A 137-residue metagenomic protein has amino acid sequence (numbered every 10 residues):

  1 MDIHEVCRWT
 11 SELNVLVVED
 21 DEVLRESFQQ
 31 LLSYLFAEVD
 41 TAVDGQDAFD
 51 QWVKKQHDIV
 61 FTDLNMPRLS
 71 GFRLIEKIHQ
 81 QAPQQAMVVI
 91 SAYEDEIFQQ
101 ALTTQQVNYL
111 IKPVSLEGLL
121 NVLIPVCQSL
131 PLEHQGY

Functional and structural regions predicted by a protein language model:
M1-N14, E117-Y137: Non-catalytic signal-transmission and effector/linker regions of two-component phosphorelay proteins
V18-E19, A42, V60: Conserved sequence signature across two-component system core domains
D21-D40: Two-component/phosphorelay signaling modules centered on CheY-like receiver
D44-D47, S70-R73: Acidic catalytic/metal-coordinating carboxylates
D63: Active-site residues of response regulator receiver
M66: Receiver (REC) domain active-site loop signature in two-component systems and cognate sites in sensor histidine kinases
R73, E94-I111, N121: Alpha4 helix (beta4-alpha4-beta5 surface) of REC/receiver domains from two-component response regulators
